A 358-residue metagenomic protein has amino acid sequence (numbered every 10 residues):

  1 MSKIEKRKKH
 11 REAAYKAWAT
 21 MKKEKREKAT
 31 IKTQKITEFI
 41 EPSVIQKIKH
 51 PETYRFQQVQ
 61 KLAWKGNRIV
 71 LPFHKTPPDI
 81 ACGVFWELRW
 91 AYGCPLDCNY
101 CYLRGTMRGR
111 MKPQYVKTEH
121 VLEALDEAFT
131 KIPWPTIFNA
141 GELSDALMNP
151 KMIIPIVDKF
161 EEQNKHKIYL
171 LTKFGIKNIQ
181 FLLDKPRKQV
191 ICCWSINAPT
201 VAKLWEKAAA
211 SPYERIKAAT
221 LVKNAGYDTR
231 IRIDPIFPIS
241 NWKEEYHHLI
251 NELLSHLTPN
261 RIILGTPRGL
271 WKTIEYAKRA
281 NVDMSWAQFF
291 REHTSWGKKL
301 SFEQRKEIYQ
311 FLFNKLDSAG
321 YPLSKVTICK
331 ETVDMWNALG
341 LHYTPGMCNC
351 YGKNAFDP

Functional and structural regions predicted by a protein language model:
K3-K6, A13-K16, T20-V84: Flexible, acidic/Gly-rich N-terminal and inter-domain linker regions that tether and position cofactor-handling modules
Q58-W86, N99-C193: Conserved Radical SAM active-site core
L88-C98: Cysteine-centered iron-sulfur cluster-binding motifs in ferredoxin-type domains/subunits of redox enzymes
P135-N139, K167-Y169, Q189-C193, D228-R232 (+3 more regions): Structural preference for beta-strand elements that scaffold enzyme active sites
S144-L147, F174-I179, V190-A210, P235-S240 (+2 more regions): Conserved radical SAM core fold
A209-V222: Glycine-rich S-adenosyl-L-methionine
N241-H256: Catalytic cores of alpha/beta
L254-P358: Auxiliary Fe-S-binding modules of radical SAM enzymes
